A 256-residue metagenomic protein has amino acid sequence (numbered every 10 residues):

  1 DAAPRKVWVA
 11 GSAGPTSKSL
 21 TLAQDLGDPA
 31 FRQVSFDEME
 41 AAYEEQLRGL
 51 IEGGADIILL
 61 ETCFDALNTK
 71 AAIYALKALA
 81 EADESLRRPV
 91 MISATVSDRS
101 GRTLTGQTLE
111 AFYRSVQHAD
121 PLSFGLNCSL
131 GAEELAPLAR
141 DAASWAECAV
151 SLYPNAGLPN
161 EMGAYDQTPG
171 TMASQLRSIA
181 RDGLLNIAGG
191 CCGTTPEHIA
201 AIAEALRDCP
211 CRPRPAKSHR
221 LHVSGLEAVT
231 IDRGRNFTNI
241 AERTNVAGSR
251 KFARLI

Functional and structural regions predicted by a protein language model:
D1-I256: Domain-level signal for soluble alpha/beta catalytic cores
